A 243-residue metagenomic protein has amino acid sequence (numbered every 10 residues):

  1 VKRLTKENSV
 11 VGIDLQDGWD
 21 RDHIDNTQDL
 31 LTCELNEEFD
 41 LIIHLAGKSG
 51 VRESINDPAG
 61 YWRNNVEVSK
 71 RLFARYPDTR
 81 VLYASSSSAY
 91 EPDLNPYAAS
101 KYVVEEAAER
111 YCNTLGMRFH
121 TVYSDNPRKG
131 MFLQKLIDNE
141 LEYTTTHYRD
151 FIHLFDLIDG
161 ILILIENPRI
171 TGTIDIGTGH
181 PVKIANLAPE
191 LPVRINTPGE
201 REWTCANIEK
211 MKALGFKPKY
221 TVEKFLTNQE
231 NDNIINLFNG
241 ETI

Functional and structural regions predicted by a protein language model:
V1, E142-I243: C-terminal substrate-binding subdomain of Rossmann-fold SDR/epimerase-dehydratase oxidoreductases
V1-L41: N-terminal Rossmann/SDR dinucleotide-binding element
I13, I42-A46, V81-S87, M117-F119: SDR active-site strand-loop-helix element
T27, L31-N64, S88-E91: NAD(P)H-binding glycine-rich loop region in Rossmannoid oxidoreductase-like domains and their noncatalytic homologs
I42, N56-V81, E106-A107: NAD(P)-cofactor binding segment of oxidoreductase domains
G47, W62-S69, L82, S100-K101 (+1 more regions): Short alpha-helix in the Rossmann-fold core of NAD(P)-dependent oxidoreductases
K70-A98, L115: Conserved Rossmann-fold NAD(P)-dependent oxidoreductase catalytic core, especially the SDR/UDP-sugar
P96-A98, Y102, E106-I158, L162: NAD(P)-dependent short-chain dehydrogenase/reductase
